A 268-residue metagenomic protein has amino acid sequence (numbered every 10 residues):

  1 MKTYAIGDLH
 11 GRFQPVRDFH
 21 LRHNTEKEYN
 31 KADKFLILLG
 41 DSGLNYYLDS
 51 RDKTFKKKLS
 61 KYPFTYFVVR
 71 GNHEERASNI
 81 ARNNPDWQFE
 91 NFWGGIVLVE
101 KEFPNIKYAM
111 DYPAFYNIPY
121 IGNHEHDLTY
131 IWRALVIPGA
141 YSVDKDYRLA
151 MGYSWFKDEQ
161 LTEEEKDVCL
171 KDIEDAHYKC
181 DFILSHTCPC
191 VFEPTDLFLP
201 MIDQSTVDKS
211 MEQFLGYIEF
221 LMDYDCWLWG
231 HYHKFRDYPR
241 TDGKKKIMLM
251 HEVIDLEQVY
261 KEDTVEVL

Functional and structural regions predicted by a protein language model:
M1, K31-D33, P63, T129-I131 (+2 more regions): A general structural motif
M1-Y4, A114-V136, F182, R240-M248: Beta-strand-turn-beta hairpins that frame and shape the catalytic cleft of phosphate-ester-processing enzymes
I6, R12-L128, Q204, S210-E212 (+1 more regions): Core catalytic region of metal-dependent phosphoesterases/phosphodiesterases, especially metallo-beta-lactamase-like
D8, L36, D41, G71 (+4 more regions): Divalent metal-coordination and catalytic microenvironments
H10-G11, G43-N45, H73-E75, G139-V143 (+3 more regions): Short, solvent-exposed loop/turn segments at secondary-structure junctions
R22, A81, G216-L221, Y232-L268: Binuclear metal-dependent phosphoesterase catalytic core
G43-L44, T54-K56, F67, D181-G230: Cap/insert and terminal regions of metallo-dependent hydrolase folds
E90-L98, I121-K209: Active-site-proximal loop/helix segment associated with metal-binding centers of metalloenzymes
